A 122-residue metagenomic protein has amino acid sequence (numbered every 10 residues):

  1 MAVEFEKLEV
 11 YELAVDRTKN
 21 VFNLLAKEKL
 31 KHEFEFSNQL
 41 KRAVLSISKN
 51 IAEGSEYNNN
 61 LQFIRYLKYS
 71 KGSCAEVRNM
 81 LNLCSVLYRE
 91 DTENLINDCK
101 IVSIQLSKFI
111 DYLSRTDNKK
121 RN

Functional and structural regions predicted by a protein language model:
M1-E53, Y57-N122: Short, C-terminally biased terminal segments at protein or domain edges
